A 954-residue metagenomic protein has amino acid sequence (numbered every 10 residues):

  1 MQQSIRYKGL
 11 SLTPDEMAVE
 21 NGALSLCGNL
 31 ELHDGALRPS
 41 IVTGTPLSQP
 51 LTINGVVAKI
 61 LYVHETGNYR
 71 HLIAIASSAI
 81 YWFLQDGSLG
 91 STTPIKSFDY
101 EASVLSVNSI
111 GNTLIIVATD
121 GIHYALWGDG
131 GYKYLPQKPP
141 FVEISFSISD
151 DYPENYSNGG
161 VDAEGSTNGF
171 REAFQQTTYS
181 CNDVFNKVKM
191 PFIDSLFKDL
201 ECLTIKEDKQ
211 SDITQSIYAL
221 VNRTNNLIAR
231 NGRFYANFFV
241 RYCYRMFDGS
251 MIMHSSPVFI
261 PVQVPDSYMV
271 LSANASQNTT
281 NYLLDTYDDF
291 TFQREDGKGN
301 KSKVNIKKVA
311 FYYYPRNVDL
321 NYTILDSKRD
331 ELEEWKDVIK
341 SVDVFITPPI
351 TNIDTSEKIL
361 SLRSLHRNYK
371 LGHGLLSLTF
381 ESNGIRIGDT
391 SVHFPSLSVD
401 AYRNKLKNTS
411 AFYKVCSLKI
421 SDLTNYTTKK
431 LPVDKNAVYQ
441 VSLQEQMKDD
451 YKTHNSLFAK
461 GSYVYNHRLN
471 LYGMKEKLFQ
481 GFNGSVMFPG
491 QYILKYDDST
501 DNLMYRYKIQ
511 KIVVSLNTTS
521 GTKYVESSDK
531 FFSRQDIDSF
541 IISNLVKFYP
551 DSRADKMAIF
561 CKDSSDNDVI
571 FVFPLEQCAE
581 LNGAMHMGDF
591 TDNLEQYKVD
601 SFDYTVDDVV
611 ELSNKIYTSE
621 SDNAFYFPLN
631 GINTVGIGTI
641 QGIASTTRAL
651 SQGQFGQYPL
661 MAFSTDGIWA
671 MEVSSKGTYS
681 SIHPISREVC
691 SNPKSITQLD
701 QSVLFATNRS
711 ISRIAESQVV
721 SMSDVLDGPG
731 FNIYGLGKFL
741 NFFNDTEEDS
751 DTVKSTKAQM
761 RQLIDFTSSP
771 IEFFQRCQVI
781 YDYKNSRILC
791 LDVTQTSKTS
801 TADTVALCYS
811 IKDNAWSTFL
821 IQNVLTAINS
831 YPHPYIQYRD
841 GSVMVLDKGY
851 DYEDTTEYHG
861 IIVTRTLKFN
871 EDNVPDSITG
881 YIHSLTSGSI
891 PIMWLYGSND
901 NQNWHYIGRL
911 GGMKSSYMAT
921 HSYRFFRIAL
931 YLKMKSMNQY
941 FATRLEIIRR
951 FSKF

Functional and structural regions predicted by a protein language model:
M1-T92, I144-Q215, L227, G232 (+14 more regions): N-terminal beta-propeller domains
Q3-R6, S109-T113, R468, S645-D854: Beta-sheet-dominated scaffold domains
L51-N54, I95-D99, T634, P684-E688 (+1 more regions): Surface loop/turn motifs at the tips and blade-to-blade linkers of beta-strand repeat domains
D99-S109, F311, Y451-K460, W904-I948: Beta-sandwich interaction modules
S103-Y156, G160, V342, I346-N408: Hydrophobic or amphipathic alpha-helical targeting/insertion segments
I217-G232, L284-K336: Conserved aromatic anchor
G249-T280, L284, V525-F532, S543 (+9 more regions): Short Trp-Ser/Thr-centered turn/loop motifs at beta-strand boundaries
V344, Y850-E857, E871-L885, K933-F954: Exposed low-complexity, polar/acidic, P/S/T/G-rich flexible segments that act as propeptides, protease-susceptible
